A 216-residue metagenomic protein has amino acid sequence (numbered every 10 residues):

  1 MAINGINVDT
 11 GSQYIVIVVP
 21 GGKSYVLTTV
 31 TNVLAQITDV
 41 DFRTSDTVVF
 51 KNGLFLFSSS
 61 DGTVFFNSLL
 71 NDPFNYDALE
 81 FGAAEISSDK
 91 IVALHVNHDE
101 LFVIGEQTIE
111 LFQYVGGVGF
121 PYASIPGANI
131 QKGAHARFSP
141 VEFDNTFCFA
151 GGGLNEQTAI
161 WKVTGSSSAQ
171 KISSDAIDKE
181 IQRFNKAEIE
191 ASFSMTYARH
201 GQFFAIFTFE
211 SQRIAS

Functional and structural regions predicted by a protein language model:
M1, Y76, Q157: Extracellular glycan-interacting surfaces
G5-V16, G22, I37-D39, V48-L54 (+1 more regions): Beta-sheet-dominated scaffold domains
K23-L27: Transmembrane alpha-helix boundary signature
T28-N32, L69-D72, Y114-G117, T164-S167: Short loop/turn segments that connect beta-strands within beta-propeller blades
T31-T44: Active-site-proximal, Lys/Arg-enriched surface segment that forms a nucleic-acid-binding/basic interface patch
S45-T63: Carboxylate/His-rich catalytic cores and anion/metal-binding grooves
N67-L69, S173-S174: Short linear Ser/Thr-Pro motifs
L69-A84: A short, charged helix-loop
